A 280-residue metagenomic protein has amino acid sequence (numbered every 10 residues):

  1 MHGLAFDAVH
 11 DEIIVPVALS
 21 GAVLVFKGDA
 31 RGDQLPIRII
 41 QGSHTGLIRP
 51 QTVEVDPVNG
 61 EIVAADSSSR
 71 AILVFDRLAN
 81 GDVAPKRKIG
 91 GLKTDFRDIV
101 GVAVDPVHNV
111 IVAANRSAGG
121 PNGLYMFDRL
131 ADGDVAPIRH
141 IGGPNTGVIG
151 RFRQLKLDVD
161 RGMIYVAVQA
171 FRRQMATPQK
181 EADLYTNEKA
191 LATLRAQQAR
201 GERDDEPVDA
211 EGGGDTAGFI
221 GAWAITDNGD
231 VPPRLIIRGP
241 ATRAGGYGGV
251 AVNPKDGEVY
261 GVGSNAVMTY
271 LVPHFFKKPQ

Functional and structural regions predicted by a protein language model:
M1-H10, S43-N59, L92-N109, P144-D160 (+2 more regions): Beta-rich, blade/repeat-based domains predominating in secreted/periplasmic proteins but also intracellular
F6-A8, V15-G21, V55-P57, I62-R70 (+7 more regions): Conserved beta-strand positions in repeat-built beta-propeller and related beta-rich domains
S20-A22, Q34, S69-A71, V83 (+5 more regions): A detector of repeated loop/turn-to-beta-strand junctions in beta-rich toroidal repeat architectures
A22-V25, A71-V74, G120-M126, R173-D183 (+2 more regions): Structural motif
F26-D33, F75-D82, M126-V135, A222-D230 (+1 more regions): Short loop/turn segments immediately following beta-strands, especially the blade-tip and inter-blade linker loops
Q34-G42, V83-G91, V135-G143, D230-G239 (+1 more regions): Beta-propeller fold detector
R116, A167-D215, V272: Short, conserved, GDST-rich strand-edge loop motifs in beta-rich repeat architectures
G248-Q280: Blade-level signature of beta-propeller repeat domains, shared across WD40, Kelch, NHL, RCC1 and BNR/Asp-box propellers
